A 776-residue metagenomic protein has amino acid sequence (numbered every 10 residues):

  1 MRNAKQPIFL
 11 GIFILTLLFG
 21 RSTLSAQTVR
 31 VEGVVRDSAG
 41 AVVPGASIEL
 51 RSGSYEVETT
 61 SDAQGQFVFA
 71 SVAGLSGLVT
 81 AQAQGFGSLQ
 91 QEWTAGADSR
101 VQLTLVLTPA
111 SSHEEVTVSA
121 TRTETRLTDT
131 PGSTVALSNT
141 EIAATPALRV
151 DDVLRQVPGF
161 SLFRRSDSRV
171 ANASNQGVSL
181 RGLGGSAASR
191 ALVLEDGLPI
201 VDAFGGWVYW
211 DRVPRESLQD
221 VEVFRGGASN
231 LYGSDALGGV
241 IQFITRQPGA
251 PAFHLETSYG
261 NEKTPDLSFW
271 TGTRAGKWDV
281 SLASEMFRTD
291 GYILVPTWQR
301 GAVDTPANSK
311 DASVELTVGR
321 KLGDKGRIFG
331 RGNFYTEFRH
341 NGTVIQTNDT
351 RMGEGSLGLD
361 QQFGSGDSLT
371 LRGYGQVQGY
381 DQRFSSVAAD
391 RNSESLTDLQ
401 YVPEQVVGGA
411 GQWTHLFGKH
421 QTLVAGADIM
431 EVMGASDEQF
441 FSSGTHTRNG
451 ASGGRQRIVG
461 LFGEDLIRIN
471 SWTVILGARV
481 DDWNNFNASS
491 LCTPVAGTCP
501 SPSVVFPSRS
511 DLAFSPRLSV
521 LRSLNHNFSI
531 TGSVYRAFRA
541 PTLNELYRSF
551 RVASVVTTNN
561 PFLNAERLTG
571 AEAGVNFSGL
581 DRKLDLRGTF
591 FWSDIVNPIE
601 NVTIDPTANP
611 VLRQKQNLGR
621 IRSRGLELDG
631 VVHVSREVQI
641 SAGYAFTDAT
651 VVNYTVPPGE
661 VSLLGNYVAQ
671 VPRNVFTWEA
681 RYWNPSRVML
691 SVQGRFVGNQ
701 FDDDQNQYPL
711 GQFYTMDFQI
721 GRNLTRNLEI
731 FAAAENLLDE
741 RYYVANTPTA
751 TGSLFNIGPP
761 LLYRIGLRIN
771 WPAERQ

Functional and structural regions predicted by a protein language model:
R36, S47, R51, Q82-F86 (+3 more regions): Short, acidic, small-residue-rich periplasmic hinge/interaction motif at the N-terminus of Gram-negative outer-membrane
T134, D151-D202, Q219: Extracytoplasmic beta-strand/coil segments of soluble accessory domains associated with Gram-negative outer-membrane
L198-R225, P306: Short acidic/polar hinge/loop motifs at secondary-structure boundaries that mediate gating or recognition
S229-N230, Q242, G249-S258, W270-R351: Periplasmic-side early beta-strands and strand-to-turn transitions of outer-membrane beta-barrels
Y292, F538, D594-V596, N601 (+2 more regions): C-terminal beta-signal and adjacent terminal beta-strands/loops of Gram-negative outer-membrane beta-barrel proteins
T370-F384, A435, S529-Y535, R539 (+5 more regions): Membrane-embedded beta-barrel scaffold of Gram-negative outer-membrane proteins
H420-N525: Signature of Gram-negative outer-membrane beta-barrel scaffolds
R468-V474, D482, R587, F591-I595 (+1 more regions): Gram-negative outer-membrane beta-barrel transporters
